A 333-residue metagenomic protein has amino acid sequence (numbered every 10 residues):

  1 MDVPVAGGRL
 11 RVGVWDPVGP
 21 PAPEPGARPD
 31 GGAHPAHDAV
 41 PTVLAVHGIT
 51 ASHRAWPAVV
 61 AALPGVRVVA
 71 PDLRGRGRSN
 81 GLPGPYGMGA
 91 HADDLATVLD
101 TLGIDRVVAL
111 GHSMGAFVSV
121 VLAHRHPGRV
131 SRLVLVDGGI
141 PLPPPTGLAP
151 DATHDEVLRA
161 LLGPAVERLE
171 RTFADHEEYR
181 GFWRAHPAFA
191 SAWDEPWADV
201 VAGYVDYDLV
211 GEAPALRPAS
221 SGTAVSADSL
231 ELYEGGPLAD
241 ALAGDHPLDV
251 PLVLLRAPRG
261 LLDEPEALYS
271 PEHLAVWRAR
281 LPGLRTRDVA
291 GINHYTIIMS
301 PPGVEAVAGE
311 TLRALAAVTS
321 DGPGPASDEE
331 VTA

Functional and structural regions predicted by a protein language model:
M1-T42, P64-V66, I104-D105, E156 (+4 more regions): Alpha/beta-hydrolase fold catalytic core
A6, D16-P20, A70-L110, A149-D151: Active-site loop/oxyanion-hole signature of alpha/beta-hydrolase fold enzymes
R11-P20, D38-G81: Conserved HGGG/HGGXW glycine-rich cap/lid loop of the alpha/beta-hydrolase fold
D105-A149: Conserved hydrolase catalytic core segment
V136-A174: A catalytic-pocket lid/entrance helix-loop region that shapes and gates access to the active site across common
R168-D228: Conserved alpha/beta-hydrolase catalytic His-Asp/Glu region
D206-R280: Conserved serine/cysteine hydrolase catalytic core
V289-P302: Catalytic histidine-centered segment of alpha/beta-hydrolase-like enzymes
